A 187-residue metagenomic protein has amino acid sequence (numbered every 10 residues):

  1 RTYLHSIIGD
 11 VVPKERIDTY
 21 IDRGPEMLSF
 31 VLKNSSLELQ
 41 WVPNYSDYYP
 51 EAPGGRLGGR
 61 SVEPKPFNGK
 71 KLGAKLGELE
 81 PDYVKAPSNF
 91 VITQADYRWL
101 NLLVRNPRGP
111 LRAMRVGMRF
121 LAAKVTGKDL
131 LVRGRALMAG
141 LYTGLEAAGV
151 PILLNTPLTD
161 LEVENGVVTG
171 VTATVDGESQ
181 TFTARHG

Functional and structural regions predicted by a protein language model:
R1-P151: Conserved N-terminal/central alpha/beta ligand/cofactor-binding core
L141, T159-D160, G177-S179: Generic recognition of flexible, low-complexity loop/linker segments
L145, E164, Q180-T183: Solvent-exposed alpha-helices and their adjacent loops that cap or buttress functional pockets in soluble metabolic
A148, V167, A184-H186: Short coil/turn connectors at secondary-structure junctions
L153, D176-G187: Core beta-strand elements of the Rossmann-like FAD/NAD(P) dinucleotide-binding domain in flavoenzyme oxidoreductases
L154-T169: A conserved short coil-to-beta-strand element within the FAD-binding core of flavoproteins
G170-T174: Short beta-strand segments that buttress and anchor functional surface loops
